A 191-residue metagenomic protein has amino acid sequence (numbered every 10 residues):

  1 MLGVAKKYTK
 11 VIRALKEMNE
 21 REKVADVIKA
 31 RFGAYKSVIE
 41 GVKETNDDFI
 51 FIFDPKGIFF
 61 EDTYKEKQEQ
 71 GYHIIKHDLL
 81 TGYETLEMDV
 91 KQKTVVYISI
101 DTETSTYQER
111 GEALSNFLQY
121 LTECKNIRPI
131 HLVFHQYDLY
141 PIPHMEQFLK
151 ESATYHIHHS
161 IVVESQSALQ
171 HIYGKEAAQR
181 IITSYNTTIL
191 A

Functional and structural regions predicted by a protein language model:
L2-H77, Y120-K125, I130-I142: Glycine-rich phosphate-binding loop of nucleotide-binding enzymes
I12-L15, Y83, Q166: Intrinsically disordered, low-complexity regions
M18-N19, V42-E44, E66-K67, M88-V90 (+3 more regions): A general structural signal for short secondary-structure junctions and capping/turn motifs
K23-A25, D47, Q92-T94, Y185-N186: Short, well-ordered alpha-helix to beta-strand connector turns
D26-G33, S37-E40, I100-A191: Conserved P-loop NTPase motor cores
F59-D62, Y83, A168-I172: Switch/connector loops and helix/strand junctions flanking conserved nucleotide-binding motifs in nucleotide-processing
D62-S115, Q119-N126: Helical/strand "switch-coupling" subdomains that flank nucleotide/phosphate-binding cores, especially in P-loop NTPases
